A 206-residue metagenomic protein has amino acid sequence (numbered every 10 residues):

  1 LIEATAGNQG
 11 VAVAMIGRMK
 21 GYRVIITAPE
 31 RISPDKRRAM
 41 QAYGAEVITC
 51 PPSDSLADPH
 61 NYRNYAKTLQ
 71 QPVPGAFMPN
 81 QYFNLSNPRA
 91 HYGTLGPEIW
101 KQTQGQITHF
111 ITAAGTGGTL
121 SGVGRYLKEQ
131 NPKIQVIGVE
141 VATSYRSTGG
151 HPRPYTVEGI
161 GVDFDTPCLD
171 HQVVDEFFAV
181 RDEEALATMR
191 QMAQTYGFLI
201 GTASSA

Functional and structural regions predicted by a protein language model:
L1-E30, Q106-T119, F198, T202-S204: A short, small-residue-rich loop immediately preceding and capping a beta-strand
A4, V11-L69, S147-T166: Active-site-proximal loop->helix
A14, K67, G96-Q104, G124 (+2 more regions): Generic structural signal for well-ordered alpha-helical scaffold segments
A14-K20, G124-N131: Surface-exposed amphipathic alpha-helices with a cationic face
T27, C50, Q81, I137-V139: Generic beta-sheet signal
H60-R63, V73-G75, E129-T202: Active-site/ligand-binding loops adjacent to catalytic centers
V73-A114, H171, E183-L199: Active-site/ligand-binding-proximal alpha/beta "capping" segment
L85, L120-S121: Conserved PLP phosphate-binding loop immediately N-terminal to the Schiff-base lysine helix in PLP-dependent enzymes
